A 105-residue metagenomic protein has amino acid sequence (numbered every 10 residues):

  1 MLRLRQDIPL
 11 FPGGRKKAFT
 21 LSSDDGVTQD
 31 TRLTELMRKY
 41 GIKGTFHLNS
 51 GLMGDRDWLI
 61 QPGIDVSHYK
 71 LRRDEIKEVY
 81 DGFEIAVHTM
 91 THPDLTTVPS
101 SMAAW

Functional and structural regions predicted by a protein language model:
M1-T20: N-terminal pre-catalytic segment of deacetylase/amide-hydrolase enzymes
T20-L21, E84: Hydrophobic "anchor" residues on beta-strands that sit immediately upstream of conserved functional sites
L21-V27: Active-site-adjacent substrate/metal-binding segments within catalytic domains of carbohydrate-active enzymes
V27-T28, T91: Short, glycine/acidic-enriched loop or turn micro-motifs at the edges of active sites
Q29-D30, D55: Short, solvent-exposed loop/turn elements at domain surfaces
D30-T31, D94: Generic hydrophobic alpha-helical membrane-span motif
R32-L36: A short acidic, amphipathic alpha-helical/loop segment
R38-W105: Metal-dependent polysaccharide deacetylase catalytic core of the NodB/CE4 family, i.e., the active-site-bearing domain
